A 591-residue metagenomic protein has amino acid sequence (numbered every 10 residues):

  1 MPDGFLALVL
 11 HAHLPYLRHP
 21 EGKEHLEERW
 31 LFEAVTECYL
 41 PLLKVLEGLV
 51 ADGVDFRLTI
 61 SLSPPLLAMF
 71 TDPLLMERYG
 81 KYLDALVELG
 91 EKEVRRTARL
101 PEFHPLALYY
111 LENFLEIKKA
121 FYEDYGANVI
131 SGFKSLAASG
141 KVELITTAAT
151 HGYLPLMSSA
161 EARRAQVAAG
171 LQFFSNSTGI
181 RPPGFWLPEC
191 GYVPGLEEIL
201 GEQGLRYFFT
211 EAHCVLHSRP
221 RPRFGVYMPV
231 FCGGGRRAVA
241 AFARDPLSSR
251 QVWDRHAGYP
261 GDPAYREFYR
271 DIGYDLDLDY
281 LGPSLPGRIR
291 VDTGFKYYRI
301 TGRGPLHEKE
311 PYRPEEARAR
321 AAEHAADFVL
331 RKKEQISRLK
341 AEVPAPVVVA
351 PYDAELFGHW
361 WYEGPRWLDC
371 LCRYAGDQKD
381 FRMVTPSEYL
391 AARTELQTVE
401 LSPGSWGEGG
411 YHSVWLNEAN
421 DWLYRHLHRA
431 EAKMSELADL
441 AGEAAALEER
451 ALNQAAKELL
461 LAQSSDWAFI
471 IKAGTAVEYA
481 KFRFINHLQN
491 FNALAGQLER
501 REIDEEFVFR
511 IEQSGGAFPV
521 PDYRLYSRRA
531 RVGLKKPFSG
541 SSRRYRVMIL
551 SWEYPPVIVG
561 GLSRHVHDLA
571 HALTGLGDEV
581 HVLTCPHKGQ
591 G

Functional and structural regions predicted by a protein language model:
P2-R57, L62-P105, P222-P537: Active-site and substrate-binding clefts of carbohydrate-active enzymes
C38-L42, V129, A162, Q166 (+3 more regions): Conserved alpha-helical elements of sugar-nucleotide-dependent glycosyltransferases
V54-F56, V142, K379-F381, L576-H581: A generic structural motif
A98-P183: Well-ordered mid-protein domain cores that form the structural environment of catalytic cofactors
T147, Q590-G591: Conserved nucleotide-sugar phosphate-binding/catalytic loop shared by glycosyltransferases and other
A162-L187, R331-P351: CE4/NodB-like, metal-dependent polysaccharide N-deacetylase domain that modifies extracellular/periplasmic N-acetylated
L196-L205: Hydrophobic, small-residue-rich alpha-helical packing segments that form membrane-like cores
F538-Q590: N-terminal subdomain of nucleotide-sugar transferases
